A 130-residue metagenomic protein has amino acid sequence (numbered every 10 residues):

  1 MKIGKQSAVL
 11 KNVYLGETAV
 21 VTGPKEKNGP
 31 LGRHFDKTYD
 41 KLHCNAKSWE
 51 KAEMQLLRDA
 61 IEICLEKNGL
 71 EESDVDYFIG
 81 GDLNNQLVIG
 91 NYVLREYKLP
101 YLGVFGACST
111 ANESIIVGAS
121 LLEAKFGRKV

Functional and structural regions predicted by a protein language model:
M1-L102: Conserved "HGTGT" condensation-loop signature of ketosynthase/thiolase-family condensing enzymes that catalyze
F105-V130: Active-site-proximal alpha-helical scaffold in enzymes
